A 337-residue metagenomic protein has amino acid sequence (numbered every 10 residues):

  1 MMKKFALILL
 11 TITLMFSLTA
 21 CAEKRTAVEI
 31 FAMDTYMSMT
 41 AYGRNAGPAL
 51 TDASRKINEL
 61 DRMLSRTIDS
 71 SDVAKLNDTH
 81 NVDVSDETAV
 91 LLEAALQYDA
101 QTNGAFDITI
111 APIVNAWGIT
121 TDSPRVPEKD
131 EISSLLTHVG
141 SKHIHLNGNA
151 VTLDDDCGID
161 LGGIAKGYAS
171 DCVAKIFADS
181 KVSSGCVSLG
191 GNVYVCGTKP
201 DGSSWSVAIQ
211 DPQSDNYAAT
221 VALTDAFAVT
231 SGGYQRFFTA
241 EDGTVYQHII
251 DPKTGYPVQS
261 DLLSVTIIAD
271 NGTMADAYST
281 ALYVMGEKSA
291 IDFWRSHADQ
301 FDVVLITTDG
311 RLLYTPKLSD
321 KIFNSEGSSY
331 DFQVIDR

Functional and structural regions predicted by a protein language model:
K3-R337: Mature catalytic core of soluble alpha/beta enzymes
